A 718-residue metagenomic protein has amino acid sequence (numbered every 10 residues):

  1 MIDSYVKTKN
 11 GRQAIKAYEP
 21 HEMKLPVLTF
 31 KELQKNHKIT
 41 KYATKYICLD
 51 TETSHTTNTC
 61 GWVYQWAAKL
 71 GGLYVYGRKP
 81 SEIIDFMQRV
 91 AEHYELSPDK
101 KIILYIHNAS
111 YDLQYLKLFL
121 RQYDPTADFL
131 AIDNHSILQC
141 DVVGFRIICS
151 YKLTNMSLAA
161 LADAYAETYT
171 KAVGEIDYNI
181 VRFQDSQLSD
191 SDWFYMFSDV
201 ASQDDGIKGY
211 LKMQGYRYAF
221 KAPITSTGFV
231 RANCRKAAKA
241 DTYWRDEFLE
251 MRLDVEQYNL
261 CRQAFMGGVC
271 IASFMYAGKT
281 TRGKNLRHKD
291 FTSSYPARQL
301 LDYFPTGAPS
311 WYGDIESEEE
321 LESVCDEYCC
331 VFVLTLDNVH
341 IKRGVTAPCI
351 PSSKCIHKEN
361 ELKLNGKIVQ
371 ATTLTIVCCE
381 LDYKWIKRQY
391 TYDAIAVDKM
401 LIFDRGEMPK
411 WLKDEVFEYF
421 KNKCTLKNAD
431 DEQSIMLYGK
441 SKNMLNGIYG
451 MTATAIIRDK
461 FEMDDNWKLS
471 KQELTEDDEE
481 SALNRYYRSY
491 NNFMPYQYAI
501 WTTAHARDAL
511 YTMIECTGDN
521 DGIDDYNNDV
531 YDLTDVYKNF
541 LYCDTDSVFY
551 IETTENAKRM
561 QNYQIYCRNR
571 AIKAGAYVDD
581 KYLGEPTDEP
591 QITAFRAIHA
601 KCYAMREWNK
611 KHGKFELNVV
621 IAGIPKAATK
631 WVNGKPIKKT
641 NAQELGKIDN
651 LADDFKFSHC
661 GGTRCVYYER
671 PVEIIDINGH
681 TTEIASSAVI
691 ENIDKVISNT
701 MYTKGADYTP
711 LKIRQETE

Functional and structural regions predicted by a protein language model:
M1-T44, T51: N-terminal accessory regions of nucleic-acid-interacting proteins
S4, Y46, T56-E718: Conserved acidic
